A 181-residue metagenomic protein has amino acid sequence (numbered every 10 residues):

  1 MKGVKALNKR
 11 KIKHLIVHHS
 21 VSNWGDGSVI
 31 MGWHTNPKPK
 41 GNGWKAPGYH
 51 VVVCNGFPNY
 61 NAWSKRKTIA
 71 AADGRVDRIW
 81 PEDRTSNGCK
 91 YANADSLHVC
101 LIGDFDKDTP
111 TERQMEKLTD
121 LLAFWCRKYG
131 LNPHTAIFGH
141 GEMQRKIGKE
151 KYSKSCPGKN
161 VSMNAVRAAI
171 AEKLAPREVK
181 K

Functional and structural regions predicted by a protein language model:
M1-G3, I79-N87: Alpha-helical scaffolding within the catalytic cores of extracellular/periplasmic polymer-degrading hydrolases
M1-I16, N55-V76, A92-L97, L101-K181: Basic/polar, cationic surfaces and motifs that engage anionic cell-wall and phosphate/carboxylate ligands
M1-V53, D73-R75: Cell wall/extracellular polymer interaction/catalysis modules
W24, P58-Y60, D83-S86, D106: Short, acidic Gly/Pro/Ser/Thr-rich loop/turn segments
S28, N87-K90: A short, polar/proline- and glycine-enriched secondary-structure boundary/capping micro-motif
